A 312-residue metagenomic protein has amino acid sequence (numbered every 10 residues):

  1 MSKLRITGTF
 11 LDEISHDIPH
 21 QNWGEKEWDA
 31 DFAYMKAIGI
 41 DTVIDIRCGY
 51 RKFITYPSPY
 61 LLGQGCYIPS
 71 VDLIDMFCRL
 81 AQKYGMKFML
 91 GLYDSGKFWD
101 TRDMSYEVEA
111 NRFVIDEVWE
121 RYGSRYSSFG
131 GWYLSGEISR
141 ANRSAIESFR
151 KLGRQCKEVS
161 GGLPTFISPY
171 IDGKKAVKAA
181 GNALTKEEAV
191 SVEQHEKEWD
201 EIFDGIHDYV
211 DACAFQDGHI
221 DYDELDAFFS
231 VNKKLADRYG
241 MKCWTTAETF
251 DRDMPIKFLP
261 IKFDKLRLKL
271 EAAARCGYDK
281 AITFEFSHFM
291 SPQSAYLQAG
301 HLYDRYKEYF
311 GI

Functional and structural regions predicted by a protein language model:
M1-I312: Glycan-processing catalytic domains of CAZymes
